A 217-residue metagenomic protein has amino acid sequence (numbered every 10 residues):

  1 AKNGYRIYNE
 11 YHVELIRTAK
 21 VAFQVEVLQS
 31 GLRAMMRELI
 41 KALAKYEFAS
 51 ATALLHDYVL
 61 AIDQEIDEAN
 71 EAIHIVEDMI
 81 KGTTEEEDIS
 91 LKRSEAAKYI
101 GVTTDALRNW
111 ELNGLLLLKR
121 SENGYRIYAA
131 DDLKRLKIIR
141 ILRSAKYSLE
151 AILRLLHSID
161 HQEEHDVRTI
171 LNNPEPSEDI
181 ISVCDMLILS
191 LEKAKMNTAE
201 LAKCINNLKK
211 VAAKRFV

Functional and structural regions predicted by a protein language model:
A1, T103-G124: Major-groove DNA-recognition helix of helix-turn-helix-type DNA-binding domains
K2-K92, A130-V217: Arg/Lys-rich, alpha-helical DNA-contact motif
Y8, A97, W110: Append "Primarily bacterial transcriptional regulators
E86-L107: Polyanion-binding surface elements
